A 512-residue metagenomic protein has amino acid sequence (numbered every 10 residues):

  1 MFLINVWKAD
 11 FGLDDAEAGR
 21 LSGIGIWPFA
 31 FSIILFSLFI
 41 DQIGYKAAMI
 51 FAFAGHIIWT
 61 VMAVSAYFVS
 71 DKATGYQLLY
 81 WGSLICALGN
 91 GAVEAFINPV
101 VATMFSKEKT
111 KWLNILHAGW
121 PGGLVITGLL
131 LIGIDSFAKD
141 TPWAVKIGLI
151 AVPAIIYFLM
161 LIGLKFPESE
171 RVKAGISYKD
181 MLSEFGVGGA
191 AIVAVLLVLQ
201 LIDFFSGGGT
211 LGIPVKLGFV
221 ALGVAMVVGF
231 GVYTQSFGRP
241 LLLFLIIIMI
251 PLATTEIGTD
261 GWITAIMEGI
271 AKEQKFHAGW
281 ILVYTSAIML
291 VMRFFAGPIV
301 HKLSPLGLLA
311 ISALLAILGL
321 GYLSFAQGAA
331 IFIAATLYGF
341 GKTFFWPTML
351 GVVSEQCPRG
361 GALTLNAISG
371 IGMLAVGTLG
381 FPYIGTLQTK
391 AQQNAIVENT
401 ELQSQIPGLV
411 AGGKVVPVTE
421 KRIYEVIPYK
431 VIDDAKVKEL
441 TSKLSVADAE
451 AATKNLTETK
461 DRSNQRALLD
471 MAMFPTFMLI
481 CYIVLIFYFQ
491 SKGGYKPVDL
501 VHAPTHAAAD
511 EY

Functional and structural regions predicted by a protein language model:
M1-N5, G188-K216, F230-V283, G377-K390: Extracytoplasmic gate region of multi-pass secondary transporters
R20-L38, V283-A296: Central cavity-lining transmembrane alpha-helices of secondary-active solute carriers, predominantly the Major
A54-K72, L314-Q327: C-terminal ends and interior cores of transmembrane alpha-helices in multi-pass membrane transporters/permeases
A73-V93, A330-F344: Hydrophobic core of transmembrane alpha-helices in multi-pass small-molecule transporters, especially MFS/SLC-type
E108-L131, D135, L365-Q388: Glycine-rich segments within core transmembrane alpha-helices of 12-TM secondary carriers
I132, K146, A151-V172, G188-G208 (+2 more regions): C-terminal membrane-cytosol helix-exit motif in multi-pass small-molecule transporters
P382-A472, H506-Y512: Low-complexity, proline/glycine-enriched hydrophobic segments characteristic of transmembrane helices
